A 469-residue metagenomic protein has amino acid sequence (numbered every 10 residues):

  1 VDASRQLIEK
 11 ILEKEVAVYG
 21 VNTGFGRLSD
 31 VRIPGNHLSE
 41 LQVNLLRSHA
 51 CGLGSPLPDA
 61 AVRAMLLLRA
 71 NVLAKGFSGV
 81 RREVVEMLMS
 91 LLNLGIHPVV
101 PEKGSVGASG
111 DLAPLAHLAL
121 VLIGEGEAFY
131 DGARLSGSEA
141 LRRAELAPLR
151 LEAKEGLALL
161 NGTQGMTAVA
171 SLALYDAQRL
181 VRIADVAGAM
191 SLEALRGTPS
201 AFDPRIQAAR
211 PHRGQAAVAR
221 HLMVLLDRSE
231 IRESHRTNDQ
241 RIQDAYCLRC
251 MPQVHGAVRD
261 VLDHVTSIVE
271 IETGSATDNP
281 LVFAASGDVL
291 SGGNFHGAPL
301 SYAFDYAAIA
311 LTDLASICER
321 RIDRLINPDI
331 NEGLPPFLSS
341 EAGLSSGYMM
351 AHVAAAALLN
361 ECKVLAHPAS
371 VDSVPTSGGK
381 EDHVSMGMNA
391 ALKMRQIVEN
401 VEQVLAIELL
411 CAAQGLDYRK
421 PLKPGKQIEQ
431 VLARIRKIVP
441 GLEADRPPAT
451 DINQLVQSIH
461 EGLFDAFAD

Functional and structural regions predicted by a protein language model:
V1-E15, L45-P101, L174, L192 (+1 more regions): Glycine-rich, flexible loop motifs
V1-L12, L38, V121-D469: C-terminal auxiliary extensions adjacent to catalytic cores
A3-Q6, G20, N36, E40 (+6 more regions): Generic alpha-helix structural propensity
V16, V31, V218: Polyanion/phosphate-binding surface patch
Y19-L41, S48-N71, P101-I123, A133 (+2 more regions): FAD-binding core of FAD-dependent oxidoreductases, characterized by glycine-rich FAD pyrophosphate-binding loops
D30, P34, A50-G54, L73-R81 (+3 more regions): Short secondary-structure transition/capping motifs
F77, V106-A108, G343: Conserved, non-catalytic sequence blocks in retroelement Pol enzymes and Pol-derived host proteins
L92-I96, P114-H117, D185: Membrane-embedded alpha-helical core segments of multi-pass
